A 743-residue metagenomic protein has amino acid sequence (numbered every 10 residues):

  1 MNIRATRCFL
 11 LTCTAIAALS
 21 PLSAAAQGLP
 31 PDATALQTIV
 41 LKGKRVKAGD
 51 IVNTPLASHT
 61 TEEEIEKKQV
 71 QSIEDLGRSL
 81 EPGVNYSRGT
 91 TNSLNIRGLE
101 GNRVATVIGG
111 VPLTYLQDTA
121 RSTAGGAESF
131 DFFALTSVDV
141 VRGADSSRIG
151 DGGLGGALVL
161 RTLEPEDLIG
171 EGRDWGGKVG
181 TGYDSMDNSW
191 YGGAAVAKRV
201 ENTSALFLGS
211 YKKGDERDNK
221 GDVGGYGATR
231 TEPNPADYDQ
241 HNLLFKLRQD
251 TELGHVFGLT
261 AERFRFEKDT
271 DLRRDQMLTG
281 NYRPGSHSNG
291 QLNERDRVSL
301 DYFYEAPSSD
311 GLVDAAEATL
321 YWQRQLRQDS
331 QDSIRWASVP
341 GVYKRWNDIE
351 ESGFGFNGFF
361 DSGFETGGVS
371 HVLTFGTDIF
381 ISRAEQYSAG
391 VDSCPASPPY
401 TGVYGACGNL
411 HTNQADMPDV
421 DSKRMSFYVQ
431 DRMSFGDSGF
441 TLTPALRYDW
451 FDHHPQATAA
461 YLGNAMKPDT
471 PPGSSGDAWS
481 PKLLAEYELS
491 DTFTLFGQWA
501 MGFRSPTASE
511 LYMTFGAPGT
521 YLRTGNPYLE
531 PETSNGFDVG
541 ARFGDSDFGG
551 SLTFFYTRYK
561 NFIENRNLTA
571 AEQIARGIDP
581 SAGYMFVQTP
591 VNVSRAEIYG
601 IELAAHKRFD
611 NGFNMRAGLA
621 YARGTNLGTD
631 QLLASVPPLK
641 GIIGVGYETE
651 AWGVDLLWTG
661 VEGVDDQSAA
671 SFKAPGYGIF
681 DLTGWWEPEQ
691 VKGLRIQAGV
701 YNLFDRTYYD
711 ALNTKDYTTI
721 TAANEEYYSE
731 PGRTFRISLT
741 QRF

Functional and structural regions predicted by a protein language model:
D32-L168, V539: Acidic, small-polar-rich N-terminal luminal/periplasmic segments of exported/outer-membrane proteins
T162, T181-D187, V200-N202, Y211-D215 (+14 more regions): Transmembrane beta-strands of outer-membrane beta-barrel pores
E166, R173-G180, D184, N188-Q291 (+1 more regions): Periplasmic-side early beta-strands and strand-to-turn transitions of outer-membrane beta-barrels
N234-A236, G254-G311, Q325-E350, P518: Flexible loop and strand-edge segments within Gram-negative outer membrane beta-barrel domains
I349-F359, T524-E530, G536, F543-N614 (+3 more regions): Outer membrane beta-barrel strand-and-loop segments of large Gram-negative receptors, especially TonB-dependent
F360, F435-G436, F440-L442, F555-Y559 (+2 more regions): Gram-negative outer-membrane beta-barrel transporters
S370, D378, A415-R558, R608 (+3 more regions): Structural signature of Gram-negative outer-membrane beta-barrels, strongest in the C-terminal barrel of TonB-dependent
F503, F554-N561, N565-N567, G663 (+1 more regions): C-terminal beta-signal and adjacent terminal beta-strands/loops of Gram-negative outer-membrane beta-barrel proteins
